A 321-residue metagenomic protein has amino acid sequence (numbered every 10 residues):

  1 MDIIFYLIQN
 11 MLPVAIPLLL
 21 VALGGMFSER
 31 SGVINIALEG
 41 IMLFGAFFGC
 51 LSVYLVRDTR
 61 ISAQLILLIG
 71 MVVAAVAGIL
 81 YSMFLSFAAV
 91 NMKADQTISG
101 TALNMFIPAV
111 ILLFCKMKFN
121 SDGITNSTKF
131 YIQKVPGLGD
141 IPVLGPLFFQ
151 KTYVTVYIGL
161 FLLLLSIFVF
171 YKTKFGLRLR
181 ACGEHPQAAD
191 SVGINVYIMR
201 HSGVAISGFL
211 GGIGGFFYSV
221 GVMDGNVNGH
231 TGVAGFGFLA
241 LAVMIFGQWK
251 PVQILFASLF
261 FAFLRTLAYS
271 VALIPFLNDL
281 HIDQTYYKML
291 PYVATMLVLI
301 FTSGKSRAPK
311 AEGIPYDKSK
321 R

Functional and structural regions predicted by a protein language model:
M1-A22, I34, F48, R57-I69: Membrane-interfacial amphipathic/re-entrant helices at transmembrane-helix boundaries
V21-A22, A46-C50, P108-L112, I158-V169 (+4 more regions): Hydrophobic core segments of alpha-helical transmembrane domains in multi-pass membrane transport and ion-translocation
E29-A46, V90-L103, R178, M223-F238 (+1 more regions): Short, non-helical or kinked segments that cap or interrupt transmembrane helices
I61-P108: Alpha-helical transmembrane segments within multi-pass membrane transporters and channels
P108-K172, F276-T285, S306, G313-R321: Transmembrane helix-bundle core of multi-pass membrane transporters and related energy-transducing complexes
F148-V227, F256: Helix-loop-helix "hairpin" substructures at the membrane interface of multi-pass membrane proteins
E184-S191, V196-I198, V271-R321: Cytosolic-side transmembrane-helix boundaries in multi-pass membrane proteins
G211, G221-Y292: Transmembrane alpha-helical segments in multi-pass inner-membrane proteins
